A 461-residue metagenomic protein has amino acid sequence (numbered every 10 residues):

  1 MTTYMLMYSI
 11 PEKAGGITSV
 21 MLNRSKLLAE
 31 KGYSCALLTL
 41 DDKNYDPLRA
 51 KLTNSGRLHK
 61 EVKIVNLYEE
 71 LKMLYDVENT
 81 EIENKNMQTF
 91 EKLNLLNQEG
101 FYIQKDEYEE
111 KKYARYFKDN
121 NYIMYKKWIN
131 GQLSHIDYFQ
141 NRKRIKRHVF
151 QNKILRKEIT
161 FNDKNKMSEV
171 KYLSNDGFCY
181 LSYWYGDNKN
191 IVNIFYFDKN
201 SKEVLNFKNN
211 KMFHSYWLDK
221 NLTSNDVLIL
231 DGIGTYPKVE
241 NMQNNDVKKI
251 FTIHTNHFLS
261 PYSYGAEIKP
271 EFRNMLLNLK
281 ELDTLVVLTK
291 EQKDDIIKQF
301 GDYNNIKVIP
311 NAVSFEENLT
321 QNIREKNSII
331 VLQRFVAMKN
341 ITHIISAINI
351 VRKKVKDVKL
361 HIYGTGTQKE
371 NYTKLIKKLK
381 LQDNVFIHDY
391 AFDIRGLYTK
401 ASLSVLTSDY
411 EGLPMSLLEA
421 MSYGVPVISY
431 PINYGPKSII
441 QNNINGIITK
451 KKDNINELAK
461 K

Functional and structural regions predicted by a protein language model:
S215-T223, N256, Y264-T284: Membrane-proximal helix-turn-helix segments that form the acceptor-binding/catalytic region of lipid-linked
I250-F251, F258, G265-A266, K280-K298 (+1 more regions): Donor nucleotide-sugar binding/catalytic pocket of nucleotide-sugar-dependent glycosyltransferases
N327, V331-K353, T367-T373: A conserved mid-protein helix/loop that constitutes part of the nucleotide-sugar donor-binding site
Y390, D409: Aromatic "clamp/platform" in nucleotide-sugar-dependent glycosyltransferases that forms part of the donor/acceptor
R395, S402, G424: A short alpha->beta transition loop at the rim of the catalytic pocket in nucleotide-sugar-dependent
P414-L417, P436: Short glycine/serine-rich donor-binding loops of glycosyltransferases
P426-Y430: Short hydrophobic beta-strand element within catalytic cores of glycosyltransferases and related nucleotide-activated
K437-K461: Change "using UDP/GDP/dTDP sugars" to "using nucleotide sugars
